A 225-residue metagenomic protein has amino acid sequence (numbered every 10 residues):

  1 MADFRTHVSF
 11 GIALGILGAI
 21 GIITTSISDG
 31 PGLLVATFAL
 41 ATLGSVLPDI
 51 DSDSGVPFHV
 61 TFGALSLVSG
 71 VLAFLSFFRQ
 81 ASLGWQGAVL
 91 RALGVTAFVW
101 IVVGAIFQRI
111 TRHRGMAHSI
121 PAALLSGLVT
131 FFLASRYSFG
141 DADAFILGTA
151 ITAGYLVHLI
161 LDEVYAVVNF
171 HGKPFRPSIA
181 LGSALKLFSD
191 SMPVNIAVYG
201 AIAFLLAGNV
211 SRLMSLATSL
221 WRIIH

Functional and structural regions predicted by a protein language model:
M1-H225: N-terminal membrane-targeting hydrophobic helices
